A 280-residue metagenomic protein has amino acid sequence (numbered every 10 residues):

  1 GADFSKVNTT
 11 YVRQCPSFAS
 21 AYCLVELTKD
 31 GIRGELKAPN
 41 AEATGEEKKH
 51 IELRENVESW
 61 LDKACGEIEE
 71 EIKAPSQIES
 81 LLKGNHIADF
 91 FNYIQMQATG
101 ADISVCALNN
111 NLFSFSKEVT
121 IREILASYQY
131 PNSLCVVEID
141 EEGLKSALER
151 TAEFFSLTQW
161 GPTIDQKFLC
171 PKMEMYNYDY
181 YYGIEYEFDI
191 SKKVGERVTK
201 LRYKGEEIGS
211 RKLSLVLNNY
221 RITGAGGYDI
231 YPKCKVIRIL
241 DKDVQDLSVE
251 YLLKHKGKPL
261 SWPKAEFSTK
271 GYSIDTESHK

Functional and structural regions predicted by a protein language model:
G1, C15-F18, Q95, A107-N109 (+1 more regions): Active-site-proximal beta-strand/loop segments in catalytic clefts of secreted hydrolases
G1-E67, F155-S156: Active-site-adjacent helix-turn-beta-strand microarchitecture at beta-sheet edges that either contains or buttresses
V7-T10, K73-Q77, K167-C170: Short Pro/Gly-enriched beta-strand edge/turn motifs at strand-loop
V12-Q14, E26, R33, S104 (+2 more regions): Structured core elements
Q14-C15, L82, I239: Alpha-helix capping and helix-loop boundary segments enriched in small/acidic/polar residues
A21, I51, N85-D89, E138-E141 (+1 more regions): Electropositive phosphate-/nucleotide-binding environments in soluble metabolic enzymes
K48-Y128, N132, T158: Hard-cation-handling environments
N92, A101-D102, N110-K280: Feature captures C-terminal
